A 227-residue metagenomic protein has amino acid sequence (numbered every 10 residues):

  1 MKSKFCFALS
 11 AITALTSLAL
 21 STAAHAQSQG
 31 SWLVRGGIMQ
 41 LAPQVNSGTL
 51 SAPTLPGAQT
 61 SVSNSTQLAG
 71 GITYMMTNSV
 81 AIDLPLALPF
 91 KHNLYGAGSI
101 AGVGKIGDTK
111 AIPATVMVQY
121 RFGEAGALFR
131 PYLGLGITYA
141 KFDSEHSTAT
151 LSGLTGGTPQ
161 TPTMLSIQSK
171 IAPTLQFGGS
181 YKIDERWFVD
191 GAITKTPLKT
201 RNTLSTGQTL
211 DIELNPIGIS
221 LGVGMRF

Functional and structural regions predicted by a protein language model:
M1-G30: Cleavable N-terminal export/targeting peptides
A24-G71, R226: Short glycine/proline- and aromatic-enriched beta-strand/turn motifs that initiate or cap beta-hairpins
H25-S31, S79, G123-R130, I183-R186: Short loop/turn motifs that connect adjacent beta-strands in outer-membrane beta-barrel proteins
G30, N64-L68, D108-A114, F129 (+2 more regions): Residues that define the transmembrane beta-barrel architecture of outer-membrane proteins
Q40, Q44, G71-L151, P216-F227: Gram-negative (and chloroplast) outer-membrane scaffold detector with strong preference for beta-barrel transmembrane
S47-T60, F90-T109, K141-S169, T200-I212: Flexible, solvent-exposed loop segments that connect beta-strands
A69-T73, G178-K182: Short, conserved structural micro-motifs that define repeat-unit consensus positions and nucleotide-binding loops
K91-Y95, D184-F227: Predominantly the C-terminal beta-signal and adjacent terminal strand-loop region of outer-membrane beta-barrel
